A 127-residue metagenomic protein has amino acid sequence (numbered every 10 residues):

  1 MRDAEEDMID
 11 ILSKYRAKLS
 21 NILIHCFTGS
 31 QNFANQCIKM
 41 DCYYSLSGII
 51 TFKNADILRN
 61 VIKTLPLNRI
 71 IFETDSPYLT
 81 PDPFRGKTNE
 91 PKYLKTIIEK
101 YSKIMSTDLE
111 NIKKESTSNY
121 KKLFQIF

Functional and structural regions predicted by a protein language model:
M1-M40, F52-K53, N60, L65 (+3 more regions): Divalent metal-binding pocket/active-site signature
I22-I24, Y44-L46, I70-T74: Hydrophobic faces of well-ordered beta-strands that scaffold small-molecule active sites in alpha/beta enzyme cores
Y44, Y78, K122: Active-site micro-motifs of SAM-dependent methyltransferase domains
I49-I50, P77: Short glycine-rich anion-binding loops that position phosphate/pyrophosphate groups of nucleotides and phosphorylated
R59-N60, E99: Active-site phosphate/pyrophosphate- and oxyanion-stabilizing loops and adjacent acidic/basic residues in soluble
L67-D75, E115-K122: A general structural signal for short secondary-structure boundary/capping elements
N68-E90: Short acidic/histidine-rich active-site segments
K92-F127: Mid-to-C-terminal alpha-helical segments outside catalytic/metal-binding sites
